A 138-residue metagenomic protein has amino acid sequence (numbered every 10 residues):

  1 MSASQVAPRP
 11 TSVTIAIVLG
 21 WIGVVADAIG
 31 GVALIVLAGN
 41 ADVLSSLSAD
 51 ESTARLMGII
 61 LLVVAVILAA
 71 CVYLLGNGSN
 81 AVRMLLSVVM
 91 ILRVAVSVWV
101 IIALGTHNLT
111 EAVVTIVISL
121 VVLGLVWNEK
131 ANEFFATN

Functional and structural regions predicted by a protein language model:
M1-N138: Topology signature of small-to-medium multi-pass alpha-helical membrane proteins
